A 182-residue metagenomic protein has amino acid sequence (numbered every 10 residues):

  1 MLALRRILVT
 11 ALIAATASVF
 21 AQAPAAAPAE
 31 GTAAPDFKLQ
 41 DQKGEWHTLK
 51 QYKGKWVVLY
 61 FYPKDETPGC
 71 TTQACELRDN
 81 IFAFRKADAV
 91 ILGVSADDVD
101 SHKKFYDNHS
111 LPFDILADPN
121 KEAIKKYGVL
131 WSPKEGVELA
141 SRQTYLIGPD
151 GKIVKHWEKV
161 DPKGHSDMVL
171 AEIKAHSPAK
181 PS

Functional and structural regions predicted by a protein language model:
A3-L12, A17-D36: N-proximal helix/coil linker or "cap" segments that precede and/or mark the start of modular domains
P28-G31, F37-W56: A short beta-strand-turn-helix
K50-T71: Short active-site neighborhood of thiol/selenol oxidoreductases, capturing the structured segment around
K50-Y52, V129, K159: Residue-level structural signal for beta-strand termini and adjacent loop
E66-L111, P119-A123: Structural microenvironment flanking redox-active thiols in thiol-disulfide oxidoreductases
L111-F113, W131-K134, E138-Y145: Structural micro-motif
L139-S182: Thiol-/selenol-based redox modules, centered on thioredoxin-like and closely related oxidoreductase domains
